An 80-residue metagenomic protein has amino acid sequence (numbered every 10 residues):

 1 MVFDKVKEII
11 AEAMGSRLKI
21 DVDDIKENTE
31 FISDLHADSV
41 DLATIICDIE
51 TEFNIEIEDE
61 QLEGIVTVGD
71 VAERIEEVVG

Functional and structural regions predicted by a protein language model:
V2-A37, I46, T51-G80: Phosphopantetheine-dependent thiolation modules in NRPS/PKS and related acyl-activating systems
D41: Two-component histidine kinase catalytic core, primarily the HATPase_c
